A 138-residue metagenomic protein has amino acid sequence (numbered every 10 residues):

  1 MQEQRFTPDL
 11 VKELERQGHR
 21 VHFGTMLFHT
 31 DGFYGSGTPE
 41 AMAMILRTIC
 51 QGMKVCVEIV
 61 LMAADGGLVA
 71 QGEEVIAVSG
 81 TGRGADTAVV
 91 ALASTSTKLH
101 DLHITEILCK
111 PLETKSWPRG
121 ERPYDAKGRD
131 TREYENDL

Functional and structural regions predicted by a protein language model:
M1-P39: Long, charge-dense
M1-V11, A63, Y124-G128, L138: Short, charged N-terminal helix-start/capping segments
E3-T7, I49-C56, G84: Generic structural signal for well-ordered, non-membrane alpha-helical segments in soluble metabolic enzymes
D9, E13, M44, E58-L68 (+1 more regions): Alpha-helical scaffold segments in soluble metabolic enzymes
L14-V21, A64-G67, S79, T95: Structural signal for hydrophobic packing residues in well-ordered secondary-structure cores of soluble enzyme domains
T25-M62: Internal catalytic-core helix/loop-beta-alpha segment that presents or stabilizes conserved functional determinants
G52-S79: Internal active-site segments that recognize and position negatively charged phosphoryl groups and nucleotide moieties
E73-L138: Glycine-rich, aromatic-bearing surface loops/beta-hairpins
